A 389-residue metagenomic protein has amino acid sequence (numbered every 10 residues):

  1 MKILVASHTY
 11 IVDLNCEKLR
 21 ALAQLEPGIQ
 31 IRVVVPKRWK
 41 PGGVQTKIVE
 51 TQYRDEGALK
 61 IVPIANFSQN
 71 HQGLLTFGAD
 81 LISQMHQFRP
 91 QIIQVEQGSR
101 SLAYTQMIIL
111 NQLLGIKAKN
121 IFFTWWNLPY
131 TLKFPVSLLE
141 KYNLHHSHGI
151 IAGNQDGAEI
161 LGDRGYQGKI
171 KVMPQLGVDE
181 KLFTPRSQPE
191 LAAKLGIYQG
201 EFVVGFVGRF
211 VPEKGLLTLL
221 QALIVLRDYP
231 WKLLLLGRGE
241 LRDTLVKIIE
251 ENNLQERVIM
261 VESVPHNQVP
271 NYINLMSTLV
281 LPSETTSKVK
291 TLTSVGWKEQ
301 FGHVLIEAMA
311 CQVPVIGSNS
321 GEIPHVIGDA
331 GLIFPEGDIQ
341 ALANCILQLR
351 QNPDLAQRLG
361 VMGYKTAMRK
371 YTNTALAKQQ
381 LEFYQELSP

Functional and structural regions predicted by a protein language model:
M1-I61, M85, I116: N-terminal subdomain of nucleotide-sugar transferases
H8-I11, G98-L102, L110-F134, H146-G149 (+2 more regions): A short, histidine- and acid-enriched strand-loop-helix "catalytic/donor-clamping" loop that lines the nucleotide-sugar
V35, L144-Q188, M260, H303: Donor nucleotide-sugar binding/catalytic pocket of nucleotide-sugar-dependent glycosyltransferases
K194, Y198-F202, L216, L220-M260 (+3 more regions): A conserved nucleotide-sugar
R257, A341, Q348, L355-R369 (+1 more regions): A short, well-ordered alpha-helix in the C-terminal region of glycosyltransferases
N274-K298, V313: Acidic donor-binding loop of glycosyltransferase active sites
K290-L292, N319-I333: Short acidic/histidine- and often glycine-rich active-site loop of Leloir-type glycosyltransferases that engages
G317-N319, L332-I339, Q348-P353: Conserved acidic donor-binding segment of nucleotide-sugar-dependent glycosyltransferases
